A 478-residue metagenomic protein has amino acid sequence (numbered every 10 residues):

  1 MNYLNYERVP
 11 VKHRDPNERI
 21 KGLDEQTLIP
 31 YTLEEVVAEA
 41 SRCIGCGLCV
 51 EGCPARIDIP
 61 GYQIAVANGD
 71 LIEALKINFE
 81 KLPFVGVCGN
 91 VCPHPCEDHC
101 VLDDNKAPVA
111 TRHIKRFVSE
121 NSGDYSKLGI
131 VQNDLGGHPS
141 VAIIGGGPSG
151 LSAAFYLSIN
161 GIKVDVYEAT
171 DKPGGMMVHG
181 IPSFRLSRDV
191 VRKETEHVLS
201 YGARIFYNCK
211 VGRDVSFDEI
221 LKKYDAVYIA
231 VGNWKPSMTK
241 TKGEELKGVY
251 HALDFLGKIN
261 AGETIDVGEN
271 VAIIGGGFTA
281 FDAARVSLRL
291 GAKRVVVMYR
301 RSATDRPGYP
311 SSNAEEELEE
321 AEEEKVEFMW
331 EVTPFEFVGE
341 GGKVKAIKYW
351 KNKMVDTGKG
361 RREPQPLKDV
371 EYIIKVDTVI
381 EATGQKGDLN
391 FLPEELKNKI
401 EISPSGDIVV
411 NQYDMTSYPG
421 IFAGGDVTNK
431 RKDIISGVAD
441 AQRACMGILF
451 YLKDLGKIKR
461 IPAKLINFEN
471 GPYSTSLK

Functional and structural regions predicted by a protein language model:
V37-N68, L75, F79-T111, G150-S152 (+2 more regions): Cysteine-centered iron-sulfur cluster-binding motifs in ferredoxin-type domains/subunits of redox enzymes
E73, L135, S140-A142, R192-T241 (+4 more regions): Feature captures the FAD/FMN-dependent oxidoreductase FAD-binding
P83, G147-P148, K172, G277-T279 (+1 more regions): Residue-level detector of alpha-helix initiation sites
F117-D134, K193-R213, P236-L290, I402-Y413 (+1 more regions): Glycine-rich dinucleotide-binding loop and its adjacent helix/turn
S140-D165, A280-L288: N-terminal Rossmann-like FAD-binding beta1-loop-alpha1 element of flavoenzymes
K163-V166, T170-Y201, I205, G257 (+2 more regions): Rossmann-like dinucleotide-binding cores of NAD(P)H-dependent redox enzymes
E245-G268, T357-R431: FAD-site-proximal beta/loop scaffold in flavoenzymes
V427-I458: A conserved FAD-binding loop/helix module that cradles the flavin
